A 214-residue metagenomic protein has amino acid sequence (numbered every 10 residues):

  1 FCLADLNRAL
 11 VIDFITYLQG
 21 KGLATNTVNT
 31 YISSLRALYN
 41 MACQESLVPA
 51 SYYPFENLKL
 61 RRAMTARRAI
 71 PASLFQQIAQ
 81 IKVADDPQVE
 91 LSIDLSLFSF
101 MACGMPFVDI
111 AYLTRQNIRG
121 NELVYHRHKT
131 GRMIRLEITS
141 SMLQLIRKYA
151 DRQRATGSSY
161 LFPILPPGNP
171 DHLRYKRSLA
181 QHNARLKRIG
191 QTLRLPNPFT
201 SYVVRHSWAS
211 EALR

Functional and structural regions predicted by a protein language model:
F1-A66, I81-A84: N-terminal core-binding DNA-recognition domain of tyrosine recombinases/integrases
A4, V48, R61-Q80, R132-T139 (+1 more regions): DNA breakage-rejoining catalytic core of tyrosine-based enzymes
D5, Y112-K148: Conserved tyrosine-mediated DNA breakage-rejoining catalytic core shared by Y-recombinases
V11, L35, F98, I110 (+1 more regions): Short, basic/aromatic-rich helical patch in the C-terminal catalytic core of site-specific tyrosine
N40-P49, S99-G120: Short, charged phosphate-coordinating catalytic segments
Y52-F107, A111: Basic, Lys/Arg- and aromatic-enriched nucleic-acid-binding interface segment
F75, S140-P196: Active-site/catalytic core of tyrosine-dependent DNA strand-transfer enzymes
A84-P87, N183-R214: Short, basic (Lys/Arg/His-rich) helix/loop patches that form interaction surfaces in the mid-to-C-terminal regions
